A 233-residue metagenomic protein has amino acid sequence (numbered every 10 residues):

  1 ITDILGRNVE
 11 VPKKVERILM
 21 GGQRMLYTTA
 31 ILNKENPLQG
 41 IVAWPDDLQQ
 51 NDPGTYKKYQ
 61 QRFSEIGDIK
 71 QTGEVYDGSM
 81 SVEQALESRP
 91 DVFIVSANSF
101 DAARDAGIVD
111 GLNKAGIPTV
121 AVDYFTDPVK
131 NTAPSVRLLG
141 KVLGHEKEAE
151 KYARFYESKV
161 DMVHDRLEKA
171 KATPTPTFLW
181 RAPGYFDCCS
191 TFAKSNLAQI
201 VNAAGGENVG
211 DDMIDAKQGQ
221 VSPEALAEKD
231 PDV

Functional and structural regions predicted by a protein language model:
I1-L32, K147-W180: Bacterial Sec-exported substrate-binding components of ABC uptake systems
I4-G6, I69-S81, I214-P223: Short helix-initiation/N-cap motifs at beta->coil->alpha
K13, S79-V92, Q220-D230: Short helices/loops that flank or line small-molecule/ion binding pockets
R17-G22, V42-P45, V92-S96, T119-D123 (+4 more regions): Structural recognition of the beta-strand scaffold that forms the well-ordered cores of secreted hydrolase catalytic
R24-Y27, D47-Q50, V92-F93, N98-A102 (+3 more regions): Solvent-exposed loop/turn segments at secondary-structure junctions within structured extracellular/periplasmic domains
L26-S88, V92, S96-D101: A short, structured surface patch at a secondary-structure boundary
P45-L48, A102-H145: Charged, glycine-enriched surface loops/patches that mediate electrostatic binding to polyanionic ligands
C189-Q218: Alpha-helical, coiled-coil/dimerization segments enriched in small aliphatic residues
